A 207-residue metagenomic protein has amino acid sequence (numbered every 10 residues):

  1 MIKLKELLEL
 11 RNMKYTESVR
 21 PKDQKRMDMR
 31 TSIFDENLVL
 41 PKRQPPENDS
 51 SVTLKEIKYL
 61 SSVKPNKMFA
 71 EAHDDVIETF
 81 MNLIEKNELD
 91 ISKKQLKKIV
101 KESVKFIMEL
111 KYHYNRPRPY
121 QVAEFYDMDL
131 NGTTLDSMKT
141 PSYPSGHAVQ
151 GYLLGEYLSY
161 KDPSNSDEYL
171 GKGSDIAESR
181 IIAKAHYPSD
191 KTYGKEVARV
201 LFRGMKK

Functional and structural regions predicted by a protein language model:
M1-K14, K207: Charge-dense, intrinsically disordered terminal/linker segments
R11-A183: Hydrophobic alpha-helical bundle signature of multipass membrane enzymes
D175-K206: Interfacial helix-loop-helix junctions of multi-pass membrane proteins
